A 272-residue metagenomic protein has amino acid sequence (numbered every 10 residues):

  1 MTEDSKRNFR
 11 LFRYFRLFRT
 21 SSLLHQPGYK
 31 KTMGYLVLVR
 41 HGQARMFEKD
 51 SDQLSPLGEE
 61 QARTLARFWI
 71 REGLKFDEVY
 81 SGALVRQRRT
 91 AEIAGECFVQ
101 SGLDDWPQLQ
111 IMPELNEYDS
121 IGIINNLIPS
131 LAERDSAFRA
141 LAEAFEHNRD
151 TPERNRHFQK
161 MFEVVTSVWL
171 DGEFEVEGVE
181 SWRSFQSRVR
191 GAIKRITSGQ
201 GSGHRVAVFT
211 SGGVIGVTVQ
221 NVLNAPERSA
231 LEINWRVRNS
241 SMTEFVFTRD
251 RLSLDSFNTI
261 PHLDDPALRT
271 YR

Functional and structural regions predicted by a protein language model:
M1-S22: Short, low-complexity, charge-dense intrinsically disordered segments
H25-G34, Q100, Y118-R139, F145 (+3 more regions): Acidic, low-complexity terminal tails and accessory targeting/binding regions of phosphate-metabolizing enzymes
Y35, G42-Q100, S181-R188: Loop-to-helix element that buttresses phosphate recognition and phosphoryl-transfer chemistry
Y35-V39, Y80, H204-T210: Beta-strand elements within well-structured catalytic alpha/beta cores of enzymes that handle phosphate/sulfate esters
G42, G212-G213, N258-I260: Active-site metal-binding loops of divalent metal-dependent hydrolases
R67-F158: Phosphate-coordination/substrate-recognition cap region in phosphate-metabolizing enzymes
A83-L84, E114, V206-G213: Short, well-ordered beta-to-alpha junction loops that form the rim of enzyme active sites and present histidine/acidic
E146-G191, R195: Alpha-helix-centered segments that form part of catalytic cores
